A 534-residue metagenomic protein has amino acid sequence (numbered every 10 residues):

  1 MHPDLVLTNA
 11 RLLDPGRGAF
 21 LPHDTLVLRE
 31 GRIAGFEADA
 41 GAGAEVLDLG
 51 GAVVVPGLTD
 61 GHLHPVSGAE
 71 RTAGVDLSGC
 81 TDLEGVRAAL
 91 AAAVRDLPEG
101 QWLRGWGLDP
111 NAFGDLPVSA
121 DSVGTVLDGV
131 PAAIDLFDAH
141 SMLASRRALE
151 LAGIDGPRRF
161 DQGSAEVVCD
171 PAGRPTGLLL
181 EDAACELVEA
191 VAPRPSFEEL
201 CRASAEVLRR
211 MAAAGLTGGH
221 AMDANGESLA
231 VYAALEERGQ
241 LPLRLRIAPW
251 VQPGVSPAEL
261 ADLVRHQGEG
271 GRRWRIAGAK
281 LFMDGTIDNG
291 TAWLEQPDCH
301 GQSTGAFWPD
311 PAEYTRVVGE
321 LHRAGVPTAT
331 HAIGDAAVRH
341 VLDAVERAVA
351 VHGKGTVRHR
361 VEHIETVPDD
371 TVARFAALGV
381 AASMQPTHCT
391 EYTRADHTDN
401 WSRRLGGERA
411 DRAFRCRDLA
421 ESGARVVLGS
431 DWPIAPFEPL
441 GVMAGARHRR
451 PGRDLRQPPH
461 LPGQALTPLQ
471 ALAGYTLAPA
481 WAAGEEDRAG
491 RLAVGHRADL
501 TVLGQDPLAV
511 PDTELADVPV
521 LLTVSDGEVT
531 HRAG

Functional and structural regions predicted by a protein language model:
H2-N9, L13, R17-D262, A277 (+7 more regions): Divalent metal-binding segments
G61, L378, A498: An anion/phosphate-binding loop that grips the pyrophosphate of nucleotide cofactors and donors
R87, D512-G534: P-loop/Walker A phosphate-binding loop and immediately adjacent motor/lid segment at beta-alpha junctions
A93-D96, R210, W481-A482, T523 (+1 more regions): Short alpha-helical functional segments enriched in proximate histidine and acidic residues
S122, A230-A234, H340, A344 (+2 more regions): A short acidic, amphipathic alpha-helical/loop segment
L243-K280, R358-D369, R374-A376, D399-V426: Phosphate/diphosphate-binding loops
V255-E259, Y392-D396, P459, A533-G534: Short, charged, surface-exposed secondary-structure boundary motifs
G319-A329, I333-H359, I364, M384-L508 (+1 more regions): His/Asp/Glu-enriched, well-ordered alpha-helical/loop segment that forms or immediately abuts the divalent-metal
